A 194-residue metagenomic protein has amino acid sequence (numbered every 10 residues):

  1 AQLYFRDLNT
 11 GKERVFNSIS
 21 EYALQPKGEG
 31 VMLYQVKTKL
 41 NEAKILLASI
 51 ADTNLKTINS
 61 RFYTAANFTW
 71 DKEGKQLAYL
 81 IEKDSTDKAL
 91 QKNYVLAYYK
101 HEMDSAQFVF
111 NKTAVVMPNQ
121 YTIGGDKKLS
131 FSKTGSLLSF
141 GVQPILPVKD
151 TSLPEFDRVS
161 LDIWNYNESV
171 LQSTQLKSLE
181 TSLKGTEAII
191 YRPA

Functional and structural regions predicted by a protein language model:
A1-A194: Beta-propeller folds
